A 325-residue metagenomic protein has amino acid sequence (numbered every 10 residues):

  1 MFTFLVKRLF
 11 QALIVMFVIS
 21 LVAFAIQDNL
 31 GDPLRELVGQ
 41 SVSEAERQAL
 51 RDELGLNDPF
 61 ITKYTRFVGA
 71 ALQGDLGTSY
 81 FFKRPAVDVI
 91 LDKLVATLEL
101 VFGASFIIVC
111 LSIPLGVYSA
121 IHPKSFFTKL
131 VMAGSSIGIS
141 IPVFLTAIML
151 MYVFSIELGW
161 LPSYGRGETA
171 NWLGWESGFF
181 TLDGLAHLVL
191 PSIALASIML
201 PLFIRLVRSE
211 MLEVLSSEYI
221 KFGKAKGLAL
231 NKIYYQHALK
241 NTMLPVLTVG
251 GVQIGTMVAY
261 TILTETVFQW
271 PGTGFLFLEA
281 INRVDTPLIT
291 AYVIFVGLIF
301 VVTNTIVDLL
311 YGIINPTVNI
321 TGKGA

Functional and structural regions predicted by a protein language model:
F2-T3, L94-F127, V143, W175-A325: Alpha-helical transmembrane segments of integral membrane proteins, especially multi-pass inner/plasma-membrane
V6-M16: N-terminal signal-anchor/signal peptide hydrophobic helix marking the start of the first transmembrane segment
L9, E46, L50, F60-L76 (+9 more regions): Hydrophobic alpha-helical segments of integral membrane proteins, encompassing both true transmembrane helices
A12, K93, T97, A133-S136 (+2 more regions): Residue-level signal for discrete positions within transmembrane alpha-helices of multi-pass small-molecule
V15-T65, F154-F180: Hydrophobic alpha-helical transmembrane segments of membrane transport/permease proteins and related membrane-embedded
N57-I113: An internal, D/E-rich "acidic patch" concept
A133-I141, L145-L200: Membrane-water interface segments at transmembrane-helix boundaries in multipass membrane proteins
